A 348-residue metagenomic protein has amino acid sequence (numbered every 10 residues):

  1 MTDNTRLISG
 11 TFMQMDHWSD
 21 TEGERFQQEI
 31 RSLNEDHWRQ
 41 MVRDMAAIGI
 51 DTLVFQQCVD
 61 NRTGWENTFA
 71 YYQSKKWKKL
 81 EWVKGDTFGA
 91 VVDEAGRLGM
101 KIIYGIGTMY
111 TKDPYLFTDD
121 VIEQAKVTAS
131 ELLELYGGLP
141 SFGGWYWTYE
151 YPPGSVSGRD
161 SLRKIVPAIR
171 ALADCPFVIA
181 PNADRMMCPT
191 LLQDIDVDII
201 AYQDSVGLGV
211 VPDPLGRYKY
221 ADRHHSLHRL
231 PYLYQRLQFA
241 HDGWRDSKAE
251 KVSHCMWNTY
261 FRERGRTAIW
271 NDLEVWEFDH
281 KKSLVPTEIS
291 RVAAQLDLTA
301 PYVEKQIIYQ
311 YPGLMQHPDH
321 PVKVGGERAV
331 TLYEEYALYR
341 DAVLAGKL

Functional and structural regions predicted by a protein language model:
T5, S9-E24, I106-D113, L208 (+4 more regions): Active-site clefts of carbohydrate-active enzymes
F12, K101-Q124, Y146-E150, R163-P189 (+4 more regions): Aromatic-lined carbohydrate-recognition surfaces of secreted/lumenal glycan-active proteins
E29-A46, I122-L135, D184-L192, P286-L298: Short, acidic/polar
S32-Y110, G158-F177, G216-V252, M256-N258 (+1 more regions): Aromatic-lined substrate-binding rim segments of carbohydrate-active enzymes
M41-D44, I48, L80-L98, L116-G144 (+1 more regions): An active-site-proximal structural segment forming one wall of the substrate-binding cleft that immediately precedes
M45, T52-V54, G209, D246-L348: Substrate-binding cleft of secreted/luminal carbohydrate-active enzymes
G107-K112, T128-G158, I307: Active-site groove signature of glycoside hydrolases
P140-P153, A183-D242, Y309-Y311: Aromatic- and acid-rich polysaccharide-binding/catalytic face of secreted or lumenal carbohydrate-active enzymes
